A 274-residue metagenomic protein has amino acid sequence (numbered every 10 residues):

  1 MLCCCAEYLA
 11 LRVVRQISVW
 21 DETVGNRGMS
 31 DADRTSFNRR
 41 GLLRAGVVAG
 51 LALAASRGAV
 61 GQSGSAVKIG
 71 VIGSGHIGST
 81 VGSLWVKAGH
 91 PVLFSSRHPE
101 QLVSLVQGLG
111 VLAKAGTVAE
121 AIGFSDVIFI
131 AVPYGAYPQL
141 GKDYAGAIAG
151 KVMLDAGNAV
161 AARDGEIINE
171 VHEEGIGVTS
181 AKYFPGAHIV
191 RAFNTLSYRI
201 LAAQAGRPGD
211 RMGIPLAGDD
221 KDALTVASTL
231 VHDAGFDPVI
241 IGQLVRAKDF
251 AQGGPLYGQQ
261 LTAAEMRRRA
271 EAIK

Functional and structural regions predicted by a protein language model:
C3-C5: Cysteine-centered motifs
E22, G28-G50: N-terminal secretory signal peptides and thylakoid transit peptides that target proteins across membranes
S63-A66, S83, K87-V127, A131-Q139 (+1 more regions): Conserved N-terminal Rossmann-fold NAD(P) cofactor-binding segment
S74: Glycine-rich Rossmann-fold phosphate-binding loop(s) that bind the pyrophosphate of adenine dinucleotide cofactors
G78-S79: N-terminal Rossmann-fold NAD(P) dinucleotide-binding loop
G116, Y183-I189, R207-A247, Q252 (+2 more regions): Internal alpha-helical scaffold of NAD(P)-dependent oxidoreductase catalytic cores
G157-I189: Rossmann-fold NAD(P)-binding glycine/threonine-rich loop
